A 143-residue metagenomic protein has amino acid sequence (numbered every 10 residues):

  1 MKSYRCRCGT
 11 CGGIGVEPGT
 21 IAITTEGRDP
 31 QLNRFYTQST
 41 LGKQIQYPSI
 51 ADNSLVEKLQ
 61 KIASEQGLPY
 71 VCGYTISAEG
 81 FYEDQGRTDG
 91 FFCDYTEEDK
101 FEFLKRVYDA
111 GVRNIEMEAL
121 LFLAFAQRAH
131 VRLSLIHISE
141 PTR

Functional and structural regions predicted by a protein language model:
M1-K58: Metabolite-binding pocket within alpha/beta catalytic cores that recognizes anionic/polar moieties
M1-S3, E17-T20, Q66-C72, A110 (+1 more regions): Short coil/turn connectors at secondary-structure junctions
R7, L59, E118-F122: Glycine-rich, charged/polar anion/phosphate-binding loops that engage phosphate groups from diverse ligands
C11, E26, T75-G80, L120: Histidine- and/or cysteine-centered catalytic micro-motif in compact active-site loops
S49-Y108: Active-site rim beta-loop-alpha module in soluble metabolic enzymes
F101-R132: A C-terminal functional module that forms or caps the active site or interfaces directly with catalytic machinery
H137-T142: Residue-level detector of conserved catalytic or cofactor/ligand-binding positions in enzyme active sites
